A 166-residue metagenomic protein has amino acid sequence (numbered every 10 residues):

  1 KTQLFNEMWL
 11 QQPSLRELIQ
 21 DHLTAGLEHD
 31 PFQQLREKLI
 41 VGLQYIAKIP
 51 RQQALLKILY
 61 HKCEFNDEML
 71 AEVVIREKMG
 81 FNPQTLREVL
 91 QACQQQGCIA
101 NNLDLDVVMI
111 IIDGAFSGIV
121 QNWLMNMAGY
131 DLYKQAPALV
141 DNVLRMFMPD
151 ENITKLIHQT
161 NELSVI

Functional and structural regions predicted by a protein language model:
K1-R16, L56, I75: Amphipathic alpha-helical segments enriched in hydrophobic/aromatic and basic residues that form the DNA-contacting
F5, W9, E72-P83, M109 (+1 more regions): Amphipathic, non-transmembrane alpha-helical scaffold segments
E7, Q11, D21-A54, L105 (+3 more regions): Hydrophobic alpha-helical connector segments
E7, Q11, I58-H61, G114 (+2 more regions): Short, residue-level hotspots on alpha-helical faces of the histone-fold and other alpha-helical interaction modules
L23-G26, Y60-C63, W123-N126: Secondary-structure edge/capping motif, primarily at the C-terminal ends of alpha-helices and the immediately following
E37-K48, P83-Q96, I110-I166: C-terminal peripheral helix-coil segments that are non-catalytic and often amphipathic
A47-E72, T160: Amphipathic alpha-helical segments used for helix-helix packing
